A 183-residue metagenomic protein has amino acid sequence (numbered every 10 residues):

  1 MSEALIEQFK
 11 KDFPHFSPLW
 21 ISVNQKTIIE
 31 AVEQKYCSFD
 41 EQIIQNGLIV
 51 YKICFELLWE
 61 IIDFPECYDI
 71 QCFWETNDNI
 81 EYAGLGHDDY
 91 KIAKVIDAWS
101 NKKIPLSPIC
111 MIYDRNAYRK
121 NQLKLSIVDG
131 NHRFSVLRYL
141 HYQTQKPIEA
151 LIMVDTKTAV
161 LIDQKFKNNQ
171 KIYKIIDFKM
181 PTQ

Functional and structural regions predicted by a protein language model:
M1-N24, R119-Q183: Basic- and aromatic-enriched surface patches that contact anionic nucleotides/nucleic acids
S2-L19, V23-N24, A31, F39 (+3 more regions): Short alpha-helix boundary/capping and kink motifs at helix termini
Q42-L48: Short linear elements at protein peripheries
